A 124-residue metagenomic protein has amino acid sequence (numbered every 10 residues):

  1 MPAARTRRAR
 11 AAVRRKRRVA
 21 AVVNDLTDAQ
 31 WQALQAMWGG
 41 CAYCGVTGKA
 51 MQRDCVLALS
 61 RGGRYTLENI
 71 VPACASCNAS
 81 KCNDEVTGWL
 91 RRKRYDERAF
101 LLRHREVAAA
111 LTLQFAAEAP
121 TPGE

Functional and structural regions predicted by a protein language model:
M1, G123-E124: Short, low-complexity, intrinsically disordered N-terminal peptides in bacterial proteins
P2-G40, A99-E106, T112: Short, charged surface segments at domain edges that flank catalytic/cofactor-binding sites
R14, S76-C77: Short alpha-helical scaffold segments that flank and stabilize functional sites
G40-A75, K81-K93: Histidine-centered nuclease catalytic patch
G63-E68, A79-G123: Polybasic, low-complexity binding patches
